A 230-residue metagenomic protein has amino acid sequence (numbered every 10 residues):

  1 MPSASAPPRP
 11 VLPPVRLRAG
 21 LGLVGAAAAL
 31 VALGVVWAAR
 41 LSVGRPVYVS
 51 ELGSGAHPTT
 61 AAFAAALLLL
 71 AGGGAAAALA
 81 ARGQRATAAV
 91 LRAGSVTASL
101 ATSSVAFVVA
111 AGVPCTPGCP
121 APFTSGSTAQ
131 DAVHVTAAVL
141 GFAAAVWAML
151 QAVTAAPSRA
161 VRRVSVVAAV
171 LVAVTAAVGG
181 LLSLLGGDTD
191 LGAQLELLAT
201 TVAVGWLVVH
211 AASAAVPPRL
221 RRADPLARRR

Functional and structural regions predicted by a protein language model:
M1-R16: Short, Lys/Arg-rich, polar N-terminal cytosolic tail immediately upstream of the first transmembrane signal-anchor
R18-V24, T87-S103, A160-A169: Interfacial segments of alpha-helical transmembrane regions
A27-G44: Alpha-helical transmembrane segments of multi-pass membrane proteins
S42-P58, G118-A129, L185-Q194: Membrane-interface interhelical loops and short amphipathic "cap" helices that link adjacent transmembrane segments
E51-G72: Interfacial helix-start motif at the membrane-water boundary
A65-L100, V146-A155, A211: Internal transmembrane alpha-helix with an interfacial aromatic "cap," most often the third helix
F107-A156: Membrane-proximal helix-loop-helix units in multi-pass membrane proteins
A152-R230: Terminal transmembrane helical module of multi-pass membrane proteins
